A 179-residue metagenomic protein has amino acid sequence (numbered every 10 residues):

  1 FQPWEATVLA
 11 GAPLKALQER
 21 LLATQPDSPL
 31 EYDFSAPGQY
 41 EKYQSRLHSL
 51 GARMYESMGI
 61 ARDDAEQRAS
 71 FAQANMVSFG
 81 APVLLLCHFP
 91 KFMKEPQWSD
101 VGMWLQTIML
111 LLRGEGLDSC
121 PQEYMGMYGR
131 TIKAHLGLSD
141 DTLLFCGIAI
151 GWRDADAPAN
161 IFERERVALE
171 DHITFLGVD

Functional and structural regions predicted by a protein language model:
F1-D179: Acidic, surface-exposed loops and disordered segments
